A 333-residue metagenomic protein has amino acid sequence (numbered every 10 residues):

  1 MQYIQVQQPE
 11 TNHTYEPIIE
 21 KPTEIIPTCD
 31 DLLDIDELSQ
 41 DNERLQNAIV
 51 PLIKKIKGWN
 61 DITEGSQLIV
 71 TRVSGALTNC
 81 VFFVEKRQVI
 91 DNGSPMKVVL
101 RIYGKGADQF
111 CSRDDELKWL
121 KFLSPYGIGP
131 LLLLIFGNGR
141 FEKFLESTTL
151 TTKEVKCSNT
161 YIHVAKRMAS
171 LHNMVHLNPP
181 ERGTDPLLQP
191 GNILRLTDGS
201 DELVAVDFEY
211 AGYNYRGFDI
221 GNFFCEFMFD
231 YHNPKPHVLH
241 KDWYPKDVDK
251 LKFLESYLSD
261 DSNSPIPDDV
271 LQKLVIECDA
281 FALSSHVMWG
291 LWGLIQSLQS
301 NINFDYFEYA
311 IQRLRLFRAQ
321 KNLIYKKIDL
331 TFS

Functional and structural regions predicted by a protein language model:
Q2-T71: Juxta-kinase regulatory segment immediately upstream of eukaryotic protein kinase catalytic domains
P27, N42-L45, T184-L187, D249-S262 (+2 more regions): Active-site catalytic-loop/activation-segment of kinase and kinase-like phosphoryl-transfer enzymes
K57-N60, M168, H172-P179, T197 (+5 more regions): A general structural signal marking secondary-structure boundaries and capping sites
T71-L187, G199-D201: ATP-binding pocket architecture of kinase catalytic cores
G191-P234: Catalytic activation segment of kinase domains across protein kinase-like and atypical kinase folds
E202-D207, L254-V275: Short amphipathic alpha-helical segments and their helix-coil junctions
F218-P265, L283-N301: Active-site activation/catalytic loop segments of kinase-like enzymes and analogous catalytic loops in related
P265-S333: Helical subdomain adjoining the active site within ATP-dependent kinase catalytic cores
